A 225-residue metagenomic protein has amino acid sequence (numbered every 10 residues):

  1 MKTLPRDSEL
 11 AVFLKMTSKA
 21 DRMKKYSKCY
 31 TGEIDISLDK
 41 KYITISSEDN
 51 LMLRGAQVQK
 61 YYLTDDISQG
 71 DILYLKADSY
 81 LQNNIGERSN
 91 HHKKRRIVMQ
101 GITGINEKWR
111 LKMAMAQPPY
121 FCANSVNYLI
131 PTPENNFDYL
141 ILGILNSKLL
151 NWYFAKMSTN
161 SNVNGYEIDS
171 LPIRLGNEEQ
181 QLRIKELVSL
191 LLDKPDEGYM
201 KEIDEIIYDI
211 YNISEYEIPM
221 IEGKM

Functional and structural regions predicted by a protein language model:
K2-E179: Polybasic, glycine- and aromatic-enriched phosphate-binding surface used to engage nucleic acids
N106, K148-Y153, M157, L191-P195 (+2 more regions): A generic secondary-structure signal for well-formed alpha-helical elements
L140, R183-E186, M220: Short, solvent-exposed alpha-helical surface patches in well-structured domains
S170-Y211: Extended amphipathic alpha-helical segments enriched in small hydrophobics
I213-M225: Hydrophobic alpha-helical transmembrane segments of multi-pass integral membrane proteins, predominantly secondary
